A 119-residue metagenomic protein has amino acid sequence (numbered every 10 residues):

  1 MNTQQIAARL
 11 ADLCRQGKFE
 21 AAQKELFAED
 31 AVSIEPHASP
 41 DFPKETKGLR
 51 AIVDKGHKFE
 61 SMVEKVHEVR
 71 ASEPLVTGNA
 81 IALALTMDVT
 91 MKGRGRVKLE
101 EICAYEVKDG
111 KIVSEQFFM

Functional and structural regions predicted by a protein language model:
M1-D30: Short acidic-aromatic low-complexity motifs
M1-N2, L10, A31, A38 (+2 more regions): Generic signal for short, ordered secondary-structure residues within or immediately flanking folded domains
T3, A7, Q16, L49-I52 (+2 more regions): A structural signal for well-ordered alpha-helical scaffolds and beta->alpha junctions
A7-A8, Q16, H37-P40, T90: Residue-level detector of alpha-helix boundaries and kinks
D12, D41-E45, R94: Alpha-helix initiation/capping motif
E20, A51, V113: Short, flexible micro-motifs
K24-E73: A solvent-exposed, acidic/Ser-Thr-rich amphipathic alpha-helical stretch
D54-M119: A beta-strand edge to alpha-helix "cap/lid" segment located at domain peripheries
